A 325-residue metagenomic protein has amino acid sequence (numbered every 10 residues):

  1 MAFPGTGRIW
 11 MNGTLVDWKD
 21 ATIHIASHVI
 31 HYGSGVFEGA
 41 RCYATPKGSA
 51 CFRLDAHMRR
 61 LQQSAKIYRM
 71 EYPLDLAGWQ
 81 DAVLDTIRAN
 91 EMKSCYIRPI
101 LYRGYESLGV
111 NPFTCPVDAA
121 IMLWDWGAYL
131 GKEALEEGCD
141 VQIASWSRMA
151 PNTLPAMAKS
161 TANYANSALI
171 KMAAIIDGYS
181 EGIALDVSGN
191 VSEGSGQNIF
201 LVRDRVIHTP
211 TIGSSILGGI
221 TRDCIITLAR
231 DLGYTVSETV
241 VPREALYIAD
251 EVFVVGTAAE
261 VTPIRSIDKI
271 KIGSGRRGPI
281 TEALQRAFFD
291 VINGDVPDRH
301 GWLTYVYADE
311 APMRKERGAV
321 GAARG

Functional and structural regions predicted by a protein language model:
M1-L74, W79-D85, A89, L108-G325: Helix-start/capping segments and mature chain N-termini
M92: Active-site beta-strand->loop segment that positions catalytic residues and contacts the acyl thioester
Y102-S107: Short, internal active-site loops enriched in acidic
